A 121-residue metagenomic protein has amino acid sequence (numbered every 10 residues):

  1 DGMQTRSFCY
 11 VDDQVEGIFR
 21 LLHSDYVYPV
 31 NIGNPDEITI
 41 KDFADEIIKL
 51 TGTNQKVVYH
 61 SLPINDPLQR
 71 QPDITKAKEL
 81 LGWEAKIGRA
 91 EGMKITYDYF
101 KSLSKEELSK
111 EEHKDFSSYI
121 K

Functional and structural regions predicted by a protein language model:
D1-K121: C-terminal substrate-binding subdomain of Rossmann-fold SDR/epimerase-dehydratase oxidoreductases
